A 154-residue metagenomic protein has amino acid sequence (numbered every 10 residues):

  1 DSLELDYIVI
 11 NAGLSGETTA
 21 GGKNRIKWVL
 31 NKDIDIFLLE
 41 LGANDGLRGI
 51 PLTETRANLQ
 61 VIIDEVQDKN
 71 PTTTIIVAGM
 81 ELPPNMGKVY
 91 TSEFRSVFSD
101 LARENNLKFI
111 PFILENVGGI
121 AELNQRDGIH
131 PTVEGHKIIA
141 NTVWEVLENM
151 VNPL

Functional and structural regions predicted by a protein language model:
S2-L3, I8, G21-L154: Alpha-helical cap/lid subdomain in secreted, periplasmic, or secretory-pathway luminal O-acyl-processing enzymes
N11-T18: Short beta->alpha junction loops
